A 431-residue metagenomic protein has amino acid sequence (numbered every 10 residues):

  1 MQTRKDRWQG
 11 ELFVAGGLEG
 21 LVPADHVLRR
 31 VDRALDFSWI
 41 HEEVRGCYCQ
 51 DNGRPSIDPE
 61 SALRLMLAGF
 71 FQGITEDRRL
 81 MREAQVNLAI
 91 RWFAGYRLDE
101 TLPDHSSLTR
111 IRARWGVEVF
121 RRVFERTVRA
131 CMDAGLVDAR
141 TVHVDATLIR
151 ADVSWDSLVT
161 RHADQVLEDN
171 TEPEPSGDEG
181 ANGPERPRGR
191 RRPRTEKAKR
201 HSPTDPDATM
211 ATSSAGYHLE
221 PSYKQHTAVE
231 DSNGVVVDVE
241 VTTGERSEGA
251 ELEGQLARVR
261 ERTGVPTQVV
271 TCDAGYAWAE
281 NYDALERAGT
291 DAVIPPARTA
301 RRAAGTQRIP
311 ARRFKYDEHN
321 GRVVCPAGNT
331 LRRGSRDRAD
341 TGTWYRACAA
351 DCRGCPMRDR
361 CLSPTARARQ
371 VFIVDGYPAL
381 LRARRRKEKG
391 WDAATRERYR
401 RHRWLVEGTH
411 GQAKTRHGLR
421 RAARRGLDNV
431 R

Functional and structural regions predicted by a protein language model:
M1-R29: Hydrophobic alpha-helical membrane-insertion signals
R4-K5, E11, G73-V86, Y96-R431: Anion-binding and metal-coordination hotspots
G17, S61-L67, S107, R126: A general alpha-helix detector
E19-L21, R54, Y217: Short secondary-structure boundary/capping segments within folded domains
A24-L67, Q72, D375: Basic, short loop/linker segments at the boundary and entry of helix-turn-helix/winged-helix-like folds
A68-F71, V86, I90: Amphipathic alpha-helical interaction surfaces
R91-G95: Short arginine-rich
